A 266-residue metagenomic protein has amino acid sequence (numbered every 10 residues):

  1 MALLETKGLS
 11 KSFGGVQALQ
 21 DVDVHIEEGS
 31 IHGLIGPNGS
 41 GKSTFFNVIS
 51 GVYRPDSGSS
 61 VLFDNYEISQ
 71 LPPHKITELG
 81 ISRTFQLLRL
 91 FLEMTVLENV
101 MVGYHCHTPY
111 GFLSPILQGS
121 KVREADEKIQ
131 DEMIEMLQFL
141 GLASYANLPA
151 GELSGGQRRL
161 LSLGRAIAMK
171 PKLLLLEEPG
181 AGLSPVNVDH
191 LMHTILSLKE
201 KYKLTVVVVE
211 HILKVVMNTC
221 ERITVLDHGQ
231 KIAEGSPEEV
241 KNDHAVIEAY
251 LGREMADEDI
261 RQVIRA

Functional and structural regions predicted by a protein language model:
I35-P37: The feature captures the beta-strand-to-loop junction immediately N-terminal to the Walker
G58-Y66, L79: Conserved ABC transporter NBD signature motif
L113-Y145, H193-L196: Conserved ABC ATPase "signature" region
P149-L153: Conserved ABC ATPase signature
K170: Conserved catalytic motifs of ABC-family nucleotide-binding domains
L174-E178: Catalytic Walker B motif of ABC-type/P-loop ATPase nucleotide-binding domains
